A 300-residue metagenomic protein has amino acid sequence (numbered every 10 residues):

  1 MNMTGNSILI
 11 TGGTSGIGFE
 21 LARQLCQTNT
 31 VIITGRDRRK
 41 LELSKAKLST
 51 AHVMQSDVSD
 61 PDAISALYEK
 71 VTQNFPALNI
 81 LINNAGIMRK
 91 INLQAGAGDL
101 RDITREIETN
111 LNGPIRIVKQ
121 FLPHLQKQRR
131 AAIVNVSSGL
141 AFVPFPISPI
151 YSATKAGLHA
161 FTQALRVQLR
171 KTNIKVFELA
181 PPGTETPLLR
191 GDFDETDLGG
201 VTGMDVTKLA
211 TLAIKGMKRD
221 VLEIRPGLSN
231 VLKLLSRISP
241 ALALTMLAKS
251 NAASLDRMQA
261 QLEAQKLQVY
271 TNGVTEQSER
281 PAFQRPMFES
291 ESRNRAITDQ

Functional and structural regions predicted by a protein language model:
T14-S15: Conserved glycine-rich cofactor-binding loop
T28-L43: Conserved glycine-rich Rossmann-like NAD(P)H-binding loop of the short-chain dehydrogenase/reductase
S56-A66: The beta1-alpha1 cofactor-binding region of Rossmann-like NAD(H)/NADP(H)-dependent oxidoreductases
S65, M88-T104, I147: Conserved mid-core segment of classical short-chain dehydrogenase/reductases
V118, T154: Active-site helix of classical SDR
S138: Residue(s) in the substrate-gating loop at a strand-loop-helix junction that position the organic substrate next
R166-N230, A296: SDR active-site lid
